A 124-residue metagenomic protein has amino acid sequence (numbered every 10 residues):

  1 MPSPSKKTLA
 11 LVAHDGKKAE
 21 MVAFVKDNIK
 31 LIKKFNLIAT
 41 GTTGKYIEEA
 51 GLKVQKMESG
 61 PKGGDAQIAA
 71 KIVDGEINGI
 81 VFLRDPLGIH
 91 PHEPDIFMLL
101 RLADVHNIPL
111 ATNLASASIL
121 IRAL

Functional and structural regions predicted by a protein language model:
K6-T8: Nucleotide donor/acceptor-binding cores
A10-K18: Short, glycine-rich nucleotide/cofactor-binding loops
A19-K30: Histidine-anchored nucleotide/phosphate-binding helix
K34-T43: Short internal beta-strands
N36, K53-G63: Short hydrophobic/aromatic-enriched beta-strand-loop microsegments
G63-L102: Mid-chain, well-packed structural core segment of small domains
G88, I96-L124: Ser/Thr/Gly-rich flexible loops in soluble cytosolic domains mediating phosphotransfer, phosphorylation
